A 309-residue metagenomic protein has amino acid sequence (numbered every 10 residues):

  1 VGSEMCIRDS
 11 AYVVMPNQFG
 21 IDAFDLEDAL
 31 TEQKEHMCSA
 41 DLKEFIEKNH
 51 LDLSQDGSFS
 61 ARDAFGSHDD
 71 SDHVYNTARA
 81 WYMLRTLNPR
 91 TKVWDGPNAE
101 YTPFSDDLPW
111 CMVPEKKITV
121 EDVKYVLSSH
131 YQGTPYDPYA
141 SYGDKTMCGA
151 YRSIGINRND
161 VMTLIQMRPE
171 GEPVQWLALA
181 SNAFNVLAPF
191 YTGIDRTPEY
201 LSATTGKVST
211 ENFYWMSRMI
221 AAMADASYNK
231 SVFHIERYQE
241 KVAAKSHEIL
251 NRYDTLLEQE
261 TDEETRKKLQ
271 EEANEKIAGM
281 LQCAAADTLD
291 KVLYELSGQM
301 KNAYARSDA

Functional and structural regions predicted by a protein language model:
V1-I7: Short, small-residue-biased leader/transition segments that mark boundaries at the very start of proteins
E4, H130, F190-G193: Surface-exposed loop/turn and secondary-structure junction residues enriched for glycine/proline
I7, V74-N76, W176, F184: Generic signature of intrinsically disordered, low-complexity, basic-rich segments and short cationic peptides
Y12-R168: Long, internal scaffold/assembly segments composed of regular secondary structure
L42, A80-L87, Q175, M216-M223 (+4 more regions): Generic hydrophobic, helix-prone segments enriched in Leu/Val/Ile
Y136-Q259: Substrate-recognition/cap regions that form aromatic- and gly/pro-loop-enriched pockets for small-molecule ligands
Y238-A309: Histidine-centered catalytic/metal-binding microenvironments
